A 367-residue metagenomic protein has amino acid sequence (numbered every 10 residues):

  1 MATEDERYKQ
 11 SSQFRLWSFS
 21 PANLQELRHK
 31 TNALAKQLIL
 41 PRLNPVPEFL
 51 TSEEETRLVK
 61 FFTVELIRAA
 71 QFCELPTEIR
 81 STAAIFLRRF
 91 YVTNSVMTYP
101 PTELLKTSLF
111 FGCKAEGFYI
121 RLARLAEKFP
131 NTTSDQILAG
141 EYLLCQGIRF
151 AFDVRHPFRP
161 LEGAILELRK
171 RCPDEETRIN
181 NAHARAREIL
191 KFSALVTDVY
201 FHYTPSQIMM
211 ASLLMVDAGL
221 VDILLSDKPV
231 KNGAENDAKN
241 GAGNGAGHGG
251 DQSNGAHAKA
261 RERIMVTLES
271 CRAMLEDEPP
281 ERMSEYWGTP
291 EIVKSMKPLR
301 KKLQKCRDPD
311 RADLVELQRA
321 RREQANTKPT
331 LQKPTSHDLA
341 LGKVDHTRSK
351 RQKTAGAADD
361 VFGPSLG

Functional and structural regions predicted by a protein language model:
M1-P100, F118-A123, L143, N244 (+2 more regions): Acidic, Ser/Thr/Pro-rich regulatory low-complexity segments at or just upstream of the first helical elements of major
T3-R15, F19-N23, E65, T98-Y99 (+7 more regions): Aromatic-enriched hydrophobic runs in primary sequence
S11-Q13, A22-I39, E54-K60, T132-L138 (+5 more regions): Charged, low-complexity, helix-prone segments enriched in Lys/Glu/Asp/Gln
H29-N32, K36, L40, Q71 (+5 more regions): Generic surface-pattern signal
N44-V46, R187-E188, A340: A short alpha-helix capping/helix-coil boundary motif
T56-H248, S253-N254: Structured all-alpha helical bundle cores of eukaryotic regulatory proteins
A194-M210, L214-G367: C-terminal region detector
